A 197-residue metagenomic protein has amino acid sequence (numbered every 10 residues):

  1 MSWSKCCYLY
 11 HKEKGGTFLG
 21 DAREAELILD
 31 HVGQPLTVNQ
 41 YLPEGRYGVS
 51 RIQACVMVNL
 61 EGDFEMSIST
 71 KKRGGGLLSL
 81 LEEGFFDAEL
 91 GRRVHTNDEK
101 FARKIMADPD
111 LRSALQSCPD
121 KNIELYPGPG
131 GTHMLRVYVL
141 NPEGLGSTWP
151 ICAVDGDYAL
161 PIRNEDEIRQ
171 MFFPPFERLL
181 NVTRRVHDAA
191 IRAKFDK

Functional and structural regions predicted by a protein language model:
C7-K12, T17-K197: Charged, low-complexity intrinsically disordered regions
